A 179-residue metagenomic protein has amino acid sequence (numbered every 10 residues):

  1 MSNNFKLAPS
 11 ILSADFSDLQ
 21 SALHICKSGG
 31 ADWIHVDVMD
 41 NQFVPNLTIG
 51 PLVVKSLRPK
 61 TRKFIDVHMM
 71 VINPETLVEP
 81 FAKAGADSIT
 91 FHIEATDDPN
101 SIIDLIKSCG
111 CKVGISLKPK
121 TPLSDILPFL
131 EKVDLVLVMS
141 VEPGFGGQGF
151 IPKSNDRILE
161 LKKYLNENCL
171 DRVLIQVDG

Functional and structural regions predicted by a protein language model:
M1-T90, A95-D98, L105-S108, K112-V113 (+4 more regions): Conserved N-terminal beta1-alpha1 strand-loop-helix module at the mouth
S116-K120: Short gly/ser/thr-rich secondary-structure transition/capping motifs
I175-D178: Short beta-strand/loop segment that forms part of the nucleotide-sugar
